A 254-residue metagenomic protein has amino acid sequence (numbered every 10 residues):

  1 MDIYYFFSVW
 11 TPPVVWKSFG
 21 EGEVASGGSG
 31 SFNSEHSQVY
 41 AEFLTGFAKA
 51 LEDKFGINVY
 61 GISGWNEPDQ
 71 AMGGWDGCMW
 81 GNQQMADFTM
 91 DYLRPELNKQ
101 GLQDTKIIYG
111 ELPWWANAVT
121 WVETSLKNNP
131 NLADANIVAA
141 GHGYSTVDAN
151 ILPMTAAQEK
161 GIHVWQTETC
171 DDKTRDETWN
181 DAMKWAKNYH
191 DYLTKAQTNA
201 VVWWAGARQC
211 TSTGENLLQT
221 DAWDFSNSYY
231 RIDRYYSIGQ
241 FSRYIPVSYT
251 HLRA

Functional and structural regions predicted by a protein language model:
M1-E123: Substrate-binding cleft and catalytic face of glycoside hydrolase catalytic domains, especially the flexible beta-alpha
Y4-S8, Y60-G64, K106-Y109, V138-A140 (+2 more regions): Structural recognition of the beta-strand scaffold that forms the well-ordered cores of secreted hydrolase catalytic
K49, D76-N188: Noncatalytic carbohydrate-binding groove/subsite architecture in carbohydrate-active enzymes
F55-G56, N129-A133, T194-K195: Alpha-helix termination/capping residues and helix-transition junctions
E67, Y144, G206: Flexible loop residues that form catalytic and substrate-binding hotspots at small-molecule/glycan-binding clefts
Q166-G239: Aromatic/acidic polysaccharide-binding cleft in carbohydrate-active enzymes
R243-Y249: Glycine-rich active-site loop/lid that clamps phosphate-bearing ligands
T250-A254: Conserved small/polar residues in nucleotide/adenosyl-binding loops
